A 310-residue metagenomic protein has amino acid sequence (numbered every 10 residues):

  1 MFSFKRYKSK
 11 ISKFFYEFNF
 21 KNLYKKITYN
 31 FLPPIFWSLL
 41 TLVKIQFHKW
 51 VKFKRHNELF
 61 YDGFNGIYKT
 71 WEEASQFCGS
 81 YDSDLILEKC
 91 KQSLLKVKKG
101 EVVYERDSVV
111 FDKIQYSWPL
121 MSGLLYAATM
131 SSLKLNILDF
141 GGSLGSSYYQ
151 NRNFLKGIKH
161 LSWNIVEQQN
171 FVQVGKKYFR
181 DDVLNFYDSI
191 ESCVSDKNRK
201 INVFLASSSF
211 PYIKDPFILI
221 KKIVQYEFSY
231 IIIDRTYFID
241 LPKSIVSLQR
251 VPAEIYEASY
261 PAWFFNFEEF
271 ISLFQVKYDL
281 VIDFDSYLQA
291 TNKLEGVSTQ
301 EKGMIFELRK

Functional and structural regions predicted by a protein language model:
F2-N136, V246-F267, I271-K310: N-terminal accessory regions of S-adenosyl-L-methionine
S131, L155-I158, K222-E227: Short, conserved loop/helix-junction motifs that constitute active-site signature segments in enzyme catalytic cores
L135, I201-N202, S229: Conserved acidic residues
L138-I190: Class I SAM-dependent methyltransferase SAM/SAH-binding core
I190-D196: Short loop/turn elements that flank and shape the SAM/SAH-binding pocket of Class I
N202-P216: A short SAM/SAH-binding and catalytic strip from SAM-dependent methyltransferases
Y212-Y226, I233: A short, conserved alpha-helix within the catalytic core of class I
E227-L241: Conserved beta-strand signature within the Rossmann-like core of class I S-adenosyl-L-methionine
